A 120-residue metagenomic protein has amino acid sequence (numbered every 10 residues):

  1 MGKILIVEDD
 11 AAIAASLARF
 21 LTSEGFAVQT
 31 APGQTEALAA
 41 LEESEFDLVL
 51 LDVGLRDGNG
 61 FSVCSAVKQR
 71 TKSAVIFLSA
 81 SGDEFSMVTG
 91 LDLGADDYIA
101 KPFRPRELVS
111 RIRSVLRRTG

Functional and structural regions predicted by a protein language model:
M1-T119: N-terminal/domain-start alpha-helical segments
